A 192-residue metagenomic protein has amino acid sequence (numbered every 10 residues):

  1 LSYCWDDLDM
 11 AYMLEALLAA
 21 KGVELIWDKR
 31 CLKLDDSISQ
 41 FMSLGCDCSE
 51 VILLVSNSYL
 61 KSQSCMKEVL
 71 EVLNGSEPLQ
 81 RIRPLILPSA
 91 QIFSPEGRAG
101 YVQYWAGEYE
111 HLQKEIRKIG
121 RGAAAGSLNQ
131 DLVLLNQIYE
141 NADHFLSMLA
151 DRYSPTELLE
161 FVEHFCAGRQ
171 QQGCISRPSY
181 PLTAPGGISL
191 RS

Functional and structural regions predicted by a protein language model:
L1, I52-L54: Hydrophobic beta-strand scaffold positions of dinucleotide-using enzymes
Y3-A20, L87-S192: C-terminal interaction surface of TIR/SEFIR-family domains
W5, S56-N57: Short glycine-/small-residue-rich Rossmann-like dinucleotide-binding loops
M13-S43, S58-S64, R121: Conserved BB-loop
C31, N57-S58, P84-S94: Short beta-alpha junction loops
C48-S49: An anion/phosphate-binding loop that grips the pyrophosphate of nucleotide cofactors and donors
I52, R81-L85: Hydrophobic/aromatic beta-strand patches that form the interior of the parallel beta-sheet core in alpha/beta enzyme
N57-E77: Conserved TIR/SEFIR loop-to-helix hotspot centered on a Trp-containing motif with a nearby acidic residue
